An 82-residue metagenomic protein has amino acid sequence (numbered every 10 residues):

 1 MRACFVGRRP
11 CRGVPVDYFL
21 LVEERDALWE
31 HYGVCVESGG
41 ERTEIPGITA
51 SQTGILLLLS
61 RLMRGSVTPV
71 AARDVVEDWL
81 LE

Functional and structural regions predicted by a protein language model:
M1-H31, R61: Short N-terminal "domain-start" leader segments that mark the transition from disordered tails or signal peptides into
E24-I48: A short, structured beta-strand/loop element
E41-E82: Mixed-charge, Lys/Arg-enriched low-complexity segments
